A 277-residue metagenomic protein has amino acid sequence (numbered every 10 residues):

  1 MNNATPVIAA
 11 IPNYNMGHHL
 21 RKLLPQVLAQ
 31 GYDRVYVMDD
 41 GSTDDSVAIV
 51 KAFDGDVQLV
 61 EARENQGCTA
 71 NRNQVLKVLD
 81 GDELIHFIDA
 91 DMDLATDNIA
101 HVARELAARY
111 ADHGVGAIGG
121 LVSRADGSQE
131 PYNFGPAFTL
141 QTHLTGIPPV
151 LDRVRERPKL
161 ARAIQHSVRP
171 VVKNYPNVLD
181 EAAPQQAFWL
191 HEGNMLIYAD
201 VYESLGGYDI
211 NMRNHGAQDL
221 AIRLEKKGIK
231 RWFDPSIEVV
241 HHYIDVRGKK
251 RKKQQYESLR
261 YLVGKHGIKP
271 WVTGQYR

Functional and structural regions predicted by a protein language model:
N15-A29: Short, well-formed alpha-helical segments that are part of the catalytic scaffolds of diverse glycosyltransferases
Q26, D39-A48, E64: A conserved acidic beta->alpha catalytic loop
R63-D80: Glycine-rich, basic loop-to-helix element that forms the pyrophosphate-binding segment of sugar-nucleotide handling
D82-D93: Short beta-strand-to-loop acidic/aromatic patch adjacent to the donor-nucleotide binding site
N98-V150: Conserved donor NDP-sugar-binding/catalytic core segment of glycosyltransferases
R155-V171, P176-L196: A recurrent flexible, glycine/aromatic-enriched loop bordering the glycosyltransferase active site that acts as
G193, N214-L220: Acidic donor-binding loop at a coil-to-helix junction in glycosyltransferase catalytic cores that engages
Y202-E203, K227-I229, F233-K250: Active-site donor/metal-binding and catalytic loop motifs of nucleotide-sugar-dependent glycosylation enzymes
